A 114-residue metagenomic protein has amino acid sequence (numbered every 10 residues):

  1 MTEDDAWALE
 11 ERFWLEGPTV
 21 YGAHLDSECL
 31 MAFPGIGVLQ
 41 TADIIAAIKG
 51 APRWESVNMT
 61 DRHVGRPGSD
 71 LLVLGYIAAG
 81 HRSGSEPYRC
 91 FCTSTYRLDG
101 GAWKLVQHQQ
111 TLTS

Functional and structural regions predicted by a protein language model:
M1-H24, E28-S114: A beta-strand edge to alpha-helix "cap/lid" segment located at domain peripheries
